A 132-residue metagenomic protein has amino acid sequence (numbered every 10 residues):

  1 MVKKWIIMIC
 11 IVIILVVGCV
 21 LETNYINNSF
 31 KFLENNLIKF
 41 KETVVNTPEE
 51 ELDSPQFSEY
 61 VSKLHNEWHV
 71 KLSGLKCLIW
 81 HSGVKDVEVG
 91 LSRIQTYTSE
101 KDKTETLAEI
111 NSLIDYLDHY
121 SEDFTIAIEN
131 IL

Functional and structural regions predicted by a protein language model:
M1-K3, K103-T104: Long, non-catalytic architectural segments outside compact domain cores
K4-V20: Hydrophobic membrane-insertion alpha-helices, especially the h-region of bacterial N-terminal signal peptides
C19, T23, T47-S54, K103-T106: Alpha-helical rod/repeat scaffolding segments in eukaryotic adaptors/tethers and long-chain four-helix cytokines
I26-E42: Alpha-helical transmembrane signal-anchor/signal-peptide segments
F40-E51, K71, L75, I94-D102 (+2 more regions): Secondary-structure edge/capping motif, primarily at the C-terminal ends of alpha-helices and the immediately following
D53-S62, H81-V89, L107-S112: Short, charged, amphipathic alpha-helical segments
H65-D86: Short, solvent-exposed, charged loop/turn and helix-capping segments that join or cap alpha-helices on peripheral
T96-L132: Non-cytosolic head/periplasmic domains of membrane-anchored proteins
